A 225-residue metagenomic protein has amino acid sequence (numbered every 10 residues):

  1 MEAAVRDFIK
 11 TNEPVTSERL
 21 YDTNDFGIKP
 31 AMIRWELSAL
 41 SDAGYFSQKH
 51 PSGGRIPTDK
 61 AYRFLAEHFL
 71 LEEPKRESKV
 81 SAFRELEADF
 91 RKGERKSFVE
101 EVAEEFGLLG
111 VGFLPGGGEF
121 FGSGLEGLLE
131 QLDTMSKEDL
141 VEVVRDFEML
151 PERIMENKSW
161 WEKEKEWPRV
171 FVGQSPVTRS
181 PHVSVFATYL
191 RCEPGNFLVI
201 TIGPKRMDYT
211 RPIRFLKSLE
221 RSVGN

Functional and structural regions predicted by a protein language model:
M1, D25-L40, D139-K158: Short, charge-rich amphipathic segments
E2-R6, K10, P14-H68: N-terminal helix-turn-helix
L70-N225: Intrinsically disordered, acidic Ser/Thr/Pro-rich low-complexity regulatory segments
